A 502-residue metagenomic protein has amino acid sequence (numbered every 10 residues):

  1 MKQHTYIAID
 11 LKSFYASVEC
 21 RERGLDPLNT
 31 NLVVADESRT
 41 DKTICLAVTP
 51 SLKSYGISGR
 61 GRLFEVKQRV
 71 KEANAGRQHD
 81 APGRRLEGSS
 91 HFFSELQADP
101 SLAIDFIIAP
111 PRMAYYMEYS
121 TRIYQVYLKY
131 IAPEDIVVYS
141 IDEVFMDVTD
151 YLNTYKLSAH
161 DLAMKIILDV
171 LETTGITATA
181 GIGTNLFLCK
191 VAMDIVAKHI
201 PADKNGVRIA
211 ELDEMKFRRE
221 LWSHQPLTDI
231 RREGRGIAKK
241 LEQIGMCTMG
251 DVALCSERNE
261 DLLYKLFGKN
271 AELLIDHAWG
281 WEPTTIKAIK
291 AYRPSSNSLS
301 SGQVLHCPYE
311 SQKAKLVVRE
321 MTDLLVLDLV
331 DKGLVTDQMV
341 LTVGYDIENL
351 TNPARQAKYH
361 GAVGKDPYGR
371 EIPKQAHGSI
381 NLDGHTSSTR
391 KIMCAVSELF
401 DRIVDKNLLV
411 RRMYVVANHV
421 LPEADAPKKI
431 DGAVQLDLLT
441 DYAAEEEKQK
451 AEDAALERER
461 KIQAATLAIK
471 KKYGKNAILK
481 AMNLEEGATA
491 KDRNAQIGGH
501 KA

Functional and structural regions predicted by a protein language model:
M1-D276, E282-I286, A443-A502: Gly/Gly-Pro- and Ser/Thr-rich, intrinsically disordered tail segments characteristic of DNA damage-repair and tolerance
A8, A103, D229, K239-V410 (+1 more regions): DNA-contacting surface of Y-family translesion DNA polymerases
K12-F14, S38-K42, Y345-L350, V420-A424: Short, charged/polar surface micro-motifs in flexible loops or helix N-caps
V18, G369-A502: Acidic, metal-coordinating catalytic segment for phosphate/diphosphate chemistry, firing primarily on the Nudix
T30, A178, D337-M339, M413 (+1 more regions): Change "...and in nucleic-acid phosphodiester-cleaving endonucleases..." to "...and in nucleic-acid processing enzymes
K42-A47, V207-A210, G361, Q375 (+1 more regions): Short, well-ordered strand-loop elements centered on a beta-strand within folded domains, enriched for acidic residues
T184-F187, D276-W279, V335-I347, L409-P422 (+1 more regions): A glycine-rich phosphate-binding loop feature that marks nucleotide/adenosyl-phosphate handling sites
I209-L212, L227, L299, I380 (+1 more regions): Short clusters of hydrophobic/aromatic residues that line enzyme substrate/ligand-binding pockets
